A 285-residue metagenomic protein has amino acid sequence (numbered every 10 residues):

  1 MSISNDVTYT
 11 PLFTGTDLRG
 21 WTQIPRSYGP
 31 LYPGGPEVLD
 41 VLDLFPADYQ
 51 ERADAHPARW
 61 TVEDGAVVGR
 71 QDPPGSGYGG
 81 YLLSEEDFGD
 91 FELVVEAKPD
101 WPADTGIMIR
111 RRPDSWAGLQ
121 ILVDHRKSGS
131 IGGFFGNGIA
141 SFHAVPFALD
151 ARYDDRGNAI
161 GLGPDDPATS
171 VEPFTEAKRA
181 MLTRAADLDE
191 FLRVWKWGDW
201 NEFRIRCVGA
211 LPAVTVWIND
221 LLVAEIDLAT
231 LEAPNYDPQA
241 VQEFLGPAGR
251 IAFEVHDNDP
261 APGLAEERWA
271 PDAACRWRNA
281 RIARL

Functional and structural regions predicted by a protein language model:
M1-L285: Carbohydrate-interacting regions of secretory-pathway proteins
